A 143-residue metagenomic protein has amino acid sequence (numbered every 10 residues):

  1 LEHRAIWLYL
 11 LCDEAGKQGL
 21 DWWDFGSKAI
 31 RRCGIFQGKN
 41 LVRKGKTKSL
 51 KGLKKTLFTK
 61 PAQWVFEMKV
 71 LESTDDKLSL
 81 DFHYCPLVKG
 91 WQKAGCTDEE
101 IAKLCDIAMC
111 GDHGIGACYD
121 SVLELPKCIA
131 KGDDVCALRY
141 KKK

Functional and structural regions predicted by a protein language model:
L1-D106, G111, S121-K143: N-terminal accessory segment detector
